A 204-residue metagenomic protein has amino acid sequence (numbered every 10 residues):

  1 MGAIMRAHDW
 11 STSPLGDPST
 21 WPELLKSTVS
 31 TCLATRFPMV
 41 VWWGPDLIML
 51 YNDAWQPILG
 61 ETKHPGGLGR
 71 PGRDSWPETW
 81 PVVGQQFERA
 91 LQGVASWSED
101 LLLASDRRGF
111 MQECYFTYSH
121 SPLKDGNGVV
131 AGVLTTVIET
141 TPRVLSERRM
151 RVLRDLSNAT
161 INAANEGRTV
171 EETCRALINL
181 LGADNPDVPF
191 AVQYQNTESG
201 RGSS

Functional and structural regions predicted by a protein language model:
M1-S13, T135-E172: Signal-transmission linkers at sensory-effector interfaces
R6-H8, T35-F37, V41-L91, V170 (+1 more regions): PAS-family sensory domains
R6-T12, P22-E23, S30-A34, E78-D106: Soluble sensory domains of the PAS superfamily and closely related sensory modules
P22-K26, T31-D46, L59-T62, N162-S204: Helix-loop-beta substructure at the N-terminus of cytosolic sensory domains that couple signal/ligand detection
A95, Q112-Y115, G132: Beta-strand residues that line the small-molecule/cofactor-binding core of sensory signal-transduction domains
E99-A104, Y118, Q193-Y194: A short beta-strand signature of PAS-family and PAS-like sensory folds
R108-F110, L123-V129, S199-G200: Flexible loop/coil segments at beta-strand boundaries within sensory signal-transduction domains
Y118-S119, V129-E139: PAS-family sensory domains
